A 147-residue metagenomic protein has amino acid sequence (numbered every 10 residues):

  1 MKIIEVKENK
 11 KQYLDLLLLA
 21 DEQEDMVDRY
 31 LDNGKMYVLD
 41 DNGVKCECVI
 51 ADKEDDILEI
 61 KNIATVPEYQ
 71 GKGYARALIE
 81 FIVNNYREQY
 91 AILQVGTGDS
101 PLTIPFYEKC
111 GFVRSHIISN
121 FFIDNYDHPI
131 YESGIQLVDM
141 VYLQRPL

Functional and structural regions predicted by a protein language model:
M1-N9, V141, L147: Conserved N-terminal entry element of GNAT/NAT acetyltransferase domains
I4-P67, I79: Acetyl-CoA-dependent GNAT
N33, P101-L102, F122-D124: Short secondary-structure capping/turn micro-motifs that flank functional sites
G34-M36, L137-Y142: Short hydrophobic/aromatic beta-strand or adjacent loop that forms the aromatic wall/cage of a ligand/substrate-binding
Y69, G73-F81: Conserved acetyl-CoA pyrophosphate-binding loop and the N-cap/start of the following alpha-helix in GNAT-like
N85-D99: Conserved GNAT acetyl-CoA-binding A-motif
Q94-G96, E108, V113-G134: Conserved catalytic-core motifs of GNAT/GCN5-like acyltransferases
